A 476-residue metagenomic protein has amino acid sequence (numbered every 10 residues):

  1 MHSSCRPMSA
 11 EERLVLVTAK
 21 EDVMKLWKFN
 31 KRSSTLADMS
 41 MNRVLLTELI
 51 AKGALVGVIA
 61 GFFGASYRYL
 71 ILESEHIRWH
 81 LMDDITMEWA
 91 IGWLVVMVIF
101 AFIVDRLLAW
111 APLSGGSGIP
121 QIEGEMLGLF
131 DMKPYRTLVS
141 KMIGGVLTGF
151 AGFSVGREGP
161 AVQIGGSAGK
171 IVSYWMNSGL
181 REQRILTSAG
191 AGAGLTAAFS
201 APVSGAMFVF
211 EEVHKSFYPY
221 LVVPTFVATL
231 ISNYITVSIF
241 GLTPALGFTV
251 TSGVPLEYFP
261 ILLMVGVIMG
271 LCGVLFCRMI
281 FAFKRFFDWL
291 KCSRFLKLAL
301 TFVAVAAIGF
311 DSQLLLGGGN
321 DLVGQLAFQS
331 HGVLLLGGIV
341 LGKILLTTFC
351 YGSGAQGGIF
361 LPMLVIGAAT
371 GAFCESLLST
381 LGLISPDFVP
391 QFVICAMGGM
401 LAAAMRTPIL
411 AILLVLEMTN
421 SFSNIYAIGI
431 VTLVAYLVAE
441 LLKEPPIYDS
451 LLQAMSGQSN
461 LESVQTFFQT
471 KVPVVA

Functional and structural regions predicted by a protein language model:
H2-A476: Alpha-helical transmembrane segments and immediately membrane-proximal extracytoplasmic
